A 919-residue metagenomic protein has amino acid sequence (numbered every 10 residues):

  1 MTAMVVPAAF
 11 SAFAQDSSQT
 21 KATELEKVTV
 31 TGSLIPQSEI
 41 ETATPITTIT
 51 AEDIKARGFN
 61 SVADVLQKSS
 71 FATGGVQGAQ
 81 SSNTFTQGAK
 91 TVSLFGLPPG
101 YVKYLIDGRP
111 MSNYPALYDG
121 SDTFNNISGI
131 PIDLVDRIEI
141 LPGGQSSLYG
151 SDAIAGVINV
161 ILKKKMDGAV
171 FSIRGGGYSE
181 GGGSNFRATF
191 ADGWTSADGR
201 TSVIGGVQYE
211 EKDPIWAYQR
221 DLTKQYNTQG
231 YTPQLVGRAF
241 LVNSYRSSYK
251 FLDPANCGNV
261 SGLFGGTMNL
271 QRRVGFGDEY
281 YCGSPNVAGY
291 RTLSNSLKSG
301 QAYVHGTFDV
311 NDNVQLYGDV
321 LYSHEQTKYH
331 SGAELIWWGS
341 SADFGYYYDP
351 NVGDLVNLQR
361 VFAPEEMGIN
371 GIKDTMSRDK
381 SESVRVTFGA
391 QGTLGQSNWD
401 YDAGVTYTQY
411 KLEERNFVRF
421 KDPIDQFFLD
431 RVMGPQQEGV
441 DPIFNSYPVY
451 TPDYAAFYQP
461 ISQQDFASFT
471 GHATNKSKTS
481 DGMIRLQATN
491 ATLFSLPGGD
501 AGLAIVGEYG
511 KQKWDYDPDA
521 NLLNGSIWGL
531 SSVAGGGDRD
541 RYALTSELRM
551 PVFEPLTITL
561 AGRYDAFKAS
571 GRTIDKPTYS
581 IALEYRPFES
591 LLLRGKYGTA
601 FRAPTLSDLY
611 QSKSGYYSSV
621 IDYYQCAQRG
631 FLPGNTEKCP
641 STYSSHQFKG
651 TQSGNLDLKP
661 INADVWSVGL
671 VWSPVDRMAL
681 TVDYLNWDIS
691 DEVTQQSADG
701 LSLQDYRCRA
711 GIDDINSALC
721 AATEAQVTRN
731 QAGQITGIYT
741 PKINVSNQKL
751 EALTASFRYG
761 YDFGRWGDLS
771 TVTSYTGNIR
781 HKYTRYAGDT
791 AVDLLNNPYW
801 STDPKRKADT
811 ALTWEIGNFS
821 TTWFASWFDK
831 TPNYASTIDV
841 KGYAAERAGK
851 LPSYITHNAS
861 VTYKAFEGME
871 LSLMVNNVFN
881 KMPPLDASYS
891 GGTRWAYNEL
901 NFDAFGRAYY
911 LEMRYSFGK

Functional and structural regions predicted by a protein language model:
M1-S69, T189, G193-T195, D312 (+4 more regions): N-terminal Sec signal peptide and the immediately downstream disordered periplasmic leader that contains the TonB box
V62-V65, K90-S93, N125-S128, D152-I173 (+1 more regions): N-terminal periplasmic accessory domains that precede and gate Gram-negative outer-membrane beta-barrel machines
A63, Q67-P110: Extracytoplasmic beta-strand/coil segments of soluble accessory domains associated with Gram-negative outer-membrane
R109-P142: Short acidic/polar hinge/loop motifs at secondary-structure boundaries that mediate gating or recognition
D119, D221-G230, N259-L297, Y303 (+4 more regions): Surface-exposed, low-complexity loop segments enriched in small/polar and acidic residues
K165-G168, A197-R200, N311-V314, T393-Y401 (+9 more regions): Short loop/turn motifs that connect adjacent beta-strands in outer-membrane beta-barrel proteins
Y616, G767-K864, F879-N880: C-terminal beta-barrel architecture of Gram-negative outer-membrane proteins
A679, S690, I779-K782, S826-T837 (+1 more regions): C-terminal beta-signal and adjacent terminal beta-strands/loops of Gram-negative outer-membrane beta-barrel proteins
